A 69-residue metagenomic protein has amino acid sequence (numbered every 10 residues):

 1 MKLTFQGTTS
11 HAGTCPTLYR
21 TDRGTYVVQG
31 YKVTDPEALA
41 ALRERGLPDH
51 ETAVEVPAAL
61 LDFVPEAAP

Functional and structural regions predicted by a protein language model:
K2-G7: Short, Gly/Pro- and small/polar-rich lid/capping loops
T8-A12: A short catalytic or substrate-binding loop motif that flags glycine-/basic-rich loops and adjacent residues that bind
G13-E51: A short, structured beta-strand/loop element
A41-P69: C-terminal structural segments of small proteins and small subunits
